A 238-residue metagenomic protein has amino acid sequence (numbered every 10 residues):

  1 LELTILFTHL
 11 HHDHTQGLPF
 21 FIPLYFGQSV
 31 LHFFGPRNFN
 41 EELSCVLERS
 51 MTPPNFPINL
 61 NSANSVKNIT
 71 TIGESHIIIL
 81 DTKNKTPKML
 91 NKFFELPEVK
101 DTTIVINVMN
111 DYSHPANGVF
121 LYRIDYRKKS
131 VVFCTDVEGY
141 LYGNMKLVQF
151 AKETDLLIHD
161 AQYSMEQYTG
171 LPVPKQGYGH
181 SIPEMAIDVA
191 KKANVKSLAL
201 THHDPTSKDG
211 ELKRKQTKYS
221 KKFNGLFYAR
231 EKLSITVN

Functional and structural regions predicted by a protein language model:
L1-V131, D209-N238: Binuclear metal-dependent hydrolase catalytic cores
R127-S130, E138-E231: Cap/insert and terminal regions of metallo-dependent hydrolase folds
C134: Short hydrophobic beta-strand that contains or immediately precedes a catalytic carboxylate
